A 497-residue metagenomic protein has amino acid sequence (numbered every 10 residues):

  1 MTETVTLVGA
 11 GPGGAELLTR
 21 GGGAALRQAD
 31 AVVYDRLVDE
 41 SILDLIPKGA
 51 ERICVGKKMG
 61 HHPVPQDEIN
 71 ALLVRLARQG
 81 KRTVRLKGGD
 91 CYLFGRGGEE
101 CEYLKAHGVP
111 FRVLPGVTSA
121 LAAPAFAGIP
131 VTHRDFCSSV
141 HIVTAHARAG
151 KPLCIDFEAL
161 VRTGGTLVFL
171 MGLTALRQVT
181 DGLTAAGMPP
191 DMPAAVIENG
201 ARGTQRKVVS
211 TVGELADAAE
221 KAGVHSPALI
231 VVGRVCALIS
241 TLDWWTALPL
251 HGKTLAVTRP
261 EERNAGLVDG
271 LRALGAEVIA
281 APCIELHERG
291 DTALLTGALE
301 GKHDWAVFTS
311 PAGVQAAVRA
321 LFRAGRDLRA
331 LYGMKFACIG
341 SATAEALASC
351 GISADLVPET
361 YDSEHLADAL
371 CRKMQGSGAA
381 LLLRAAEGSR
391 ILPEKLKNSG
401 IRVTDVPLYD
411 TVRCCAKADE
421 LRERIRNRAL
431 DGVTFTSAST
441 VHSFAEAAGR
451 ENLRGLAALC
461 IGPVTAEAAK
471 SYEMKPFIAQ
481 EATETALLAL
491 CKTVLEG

Functional and structural regions predicted by a protein language model:
M1-A15, R20-V117, A216, A228 (+2 more regions): Class I S-adenosyl-L-methionine
T2-P12, C54-M59, V140-A145, I279-I284 (+1 more regions): Short, basic, glycine/proline-bearing loop/turn elements
E3, G14, D90-T163, V208 (+2 more regions): Class I SAM-dependent methyltransferase SAM-binding "motif I" and its flanking Rossmann-like core
V5-T6, T83, V140, L167 (+4 more regions): Conserved hydrophobic helix-helix packing surfaces used for dimerization/oligomerization
P12-G13, A50, P65-L73, A77 (+2 more regions): Signature of uroporphyrinogen-III synthase
Y34-D35, C54, V84-G88, F111-G116 (+10 more regions): General beta-strand structural signal in soluble alpha/beta enzymes
E40-S41, M59-H61, T118-A122, S139-I142 (+8 more regions): Short gly/pro/ser/thr-enriched loop/turn and capping motifs at secondary-structure boundaries
G150-A195: Conserved anion/nucleotide-ligand pocket segment
